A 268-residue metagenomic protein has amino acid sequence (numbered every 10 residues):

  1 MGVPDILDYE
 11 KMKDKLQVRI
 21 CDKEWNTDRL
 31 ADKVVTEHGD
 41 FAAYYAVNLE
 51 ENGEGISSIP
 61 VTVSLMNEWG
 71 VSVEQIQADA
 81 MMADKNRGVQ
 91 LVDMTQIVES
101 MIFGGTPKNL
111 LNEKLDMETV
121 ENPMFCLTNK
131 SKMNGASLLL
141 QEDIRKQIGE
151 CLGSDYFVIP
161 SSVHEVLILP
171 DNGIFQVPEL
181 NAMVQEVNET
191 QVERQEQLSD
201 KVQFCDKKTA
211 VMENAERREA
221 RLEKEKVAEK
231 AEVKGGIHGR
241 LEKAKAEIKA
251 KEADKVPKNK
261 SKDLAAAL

Functional and structural regions predicted by a protein language model:
M1-T119: Extended, low-hydrophobicity segments enriched in charged/polar residues
T119-A136: Short glycine-/aliphatic-rich beta-strand segments at the starts of folded cytosolic domains
S131-M133, V163-H164, G173-I174, T209-A210: Short, glycine-/Ser/Thr-/acidic-enriched flexible segments
A136-G149: Short amphipathic alpha-helix segments
S154-V158: A short linear hydrophobic-aromatic micro-motif
S161-L167, D171-Q197: C-terminal structured domain segments
Q191, K207, N214-A267: Gram-negative host-targeted secretion-system effectors, predominantly Type III and Type IV, recognized via long
R194-N214: Catalytic domains of riboflavin
